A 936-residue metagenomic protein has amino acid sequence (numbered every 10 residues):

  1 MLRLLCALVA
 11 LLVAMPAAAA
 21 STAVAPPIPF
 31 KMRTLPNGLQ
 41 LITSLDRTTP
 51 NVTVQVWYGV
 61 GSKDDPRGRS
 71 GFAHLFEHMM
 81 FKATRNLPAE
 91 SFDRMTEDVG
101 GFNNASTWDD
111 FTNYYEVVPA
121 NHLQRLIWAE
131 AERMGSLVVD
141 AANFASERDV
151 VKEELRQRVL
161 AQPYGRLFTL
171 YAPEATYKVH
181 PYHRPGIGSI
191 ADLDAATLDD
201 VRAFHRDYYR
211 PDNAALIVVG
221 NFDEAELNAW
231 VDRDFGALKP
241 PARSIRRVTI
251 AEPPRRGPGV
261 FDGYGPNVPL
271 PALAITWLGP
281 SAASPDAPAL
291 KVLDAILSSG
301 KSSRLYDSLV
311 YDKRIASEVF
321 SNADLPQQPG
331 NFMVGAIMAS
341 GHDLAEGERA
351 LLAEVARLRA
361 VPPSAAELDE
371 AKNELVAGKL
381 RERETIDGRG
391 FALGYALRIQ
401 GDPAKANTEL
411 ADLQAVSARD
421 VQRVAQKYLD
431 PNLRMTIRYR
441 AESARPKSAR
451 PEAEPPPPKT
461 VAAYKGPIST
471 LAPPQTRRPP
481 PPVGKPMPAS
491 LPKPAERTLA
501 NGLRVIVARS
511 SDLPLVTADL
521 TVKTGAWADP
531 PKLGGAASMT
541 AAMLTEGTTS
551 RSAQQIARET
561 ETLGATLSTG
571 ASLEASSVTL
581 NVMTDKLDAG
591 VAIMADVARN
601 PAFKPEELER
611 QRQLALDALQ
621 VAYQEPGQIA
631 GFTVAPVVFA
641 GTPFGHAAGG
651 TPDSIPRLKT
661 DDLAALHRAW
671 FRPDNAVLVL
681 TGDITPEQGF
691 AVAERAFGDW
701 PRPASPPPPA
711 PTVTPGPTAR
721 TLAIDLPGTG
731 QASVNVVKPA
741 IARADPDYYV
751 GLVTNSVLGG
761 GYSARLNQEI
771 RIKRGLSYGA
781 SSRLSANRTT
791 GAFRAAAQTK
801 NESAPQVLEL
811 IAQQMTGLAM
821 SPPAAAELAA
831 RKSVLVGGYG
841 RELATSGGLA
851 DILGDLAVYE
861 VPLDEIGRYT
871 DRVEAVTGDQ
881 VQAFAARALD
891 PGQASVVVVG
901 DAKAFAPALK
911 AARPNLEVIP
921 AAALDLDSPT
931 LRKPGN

Functional and structural regions predicted by a protein language model:
L5-P16: Bacterial N-terminal signal peptides
A18-T43, D223-G265, A272, T276 (+7 more regions): Proteolytic maturation boundary segments
I42-S44, T48-L75, A89-M134, P163-A191 (+15 more regions): M16 family metallopeptidases and their MPP-like homologs
E132-A141, D234-A242, L352-P363, D596-F603 (+3 more regions): A common structural junction motif
R148-D149, Q157, G165, R202-D234 (+7 more regions): Non-catalytic, conformational "gating/processing" segments within enzyme and secreted inhibitor domains
K152-R158, I250-Y264, N373-E382, V582 (+4 more regions): Short, conserved secondary-structure transition motifs
D192-T197, V201, I655-K659, L663 (+1 more regions): Alpha-helical scaffold elements lining the catalytic groove of polysaccharide deacetylases
